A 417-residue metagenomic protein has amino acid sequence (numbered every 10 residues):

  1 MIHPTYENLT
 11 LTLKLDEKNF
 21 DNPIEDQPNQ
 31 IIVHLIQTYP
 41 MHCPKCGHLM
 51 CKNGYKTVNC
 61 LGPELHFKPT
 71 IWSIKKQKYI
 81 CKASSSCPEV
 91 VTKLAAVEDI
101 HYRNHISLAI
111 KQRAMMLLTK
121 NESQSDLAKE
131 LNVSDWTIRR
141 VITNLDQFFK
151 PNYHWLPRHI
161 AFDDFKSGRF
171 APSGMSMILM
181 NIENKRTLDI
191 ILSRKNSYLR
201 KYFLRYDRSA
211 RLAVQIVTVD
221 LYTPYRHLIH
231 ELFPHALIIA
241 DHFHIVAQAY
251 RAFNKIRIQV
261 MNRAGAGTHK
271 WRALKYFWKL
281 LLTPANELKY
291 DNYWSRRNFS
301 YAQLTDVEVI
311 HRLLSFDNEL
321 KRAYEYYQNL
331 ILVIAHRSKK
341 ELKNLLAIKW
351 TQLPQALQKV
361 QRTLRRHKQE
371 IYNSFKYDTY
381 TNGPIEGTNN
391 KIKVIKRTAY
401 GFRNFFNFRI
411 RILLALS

Functional and structural regions predicted by a protein language model:
M1-A95: Short, conserved DNA-binding cores of transcription-related domains
V33, C43, C81, L127 (+5 more regions): Short, conserved catalytic/metal-binding motifs centered on acidic residues
W72-Q77, C87-F162, P172, M177: Extended interfacial segments that mediate partner engagement and assembly in macromolecular machines
T119, A347-S417: Basic, amphipathic alpha-helical segments enriched in Lys/Arg and hydrophobic/aromatic residues
R139-I216, L221-L228: RNase H-like nuclease fold core
D220, H230-L274, E386: Conserved beta-strand -> loop -> alpha-helix junction used to position metal-binding or nucleic-acid-contacting
R263-L280, N404-S417: Charge-dense polyanion-binding interfaces
K275-P354: Helix-loop elements that line ligand-binding/catalytic pockets
